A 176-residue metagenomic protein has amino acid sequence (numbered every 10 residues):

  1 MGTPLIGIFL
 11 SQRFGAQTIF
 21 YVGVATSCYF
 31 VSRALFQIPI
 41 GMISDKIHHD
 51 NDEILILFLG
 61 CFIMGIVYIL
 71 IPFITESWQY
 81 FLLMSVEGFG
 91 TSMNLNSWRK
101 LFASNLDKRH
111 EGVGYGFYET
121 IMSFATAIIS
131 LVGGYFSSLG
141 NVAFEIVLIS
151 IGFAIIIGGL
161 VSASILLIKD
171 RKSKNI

Functional and structural regions predicted by a protein language model:
M1-F30: Helix-loop boundary and gating motifs at the non-cytosolic
I19-F20, K108-Y118: Loop-to-transmembrane helix entry/capping segments in MFS-fold secondary transporters and related SLC/MFSD carriers
V24-M42: Central cavity-lining transmembrane alpha-helices of secondary-active solute carriers, predominantly the Major
I38-N51, S137: Helix-to-loop junctions at the C-terminal end of transmembrane segments in multipass secondary transporters
E53-I69: Structural signature of the two symmetry-related core transmembrane helices
W78-N94: Hydrophobic core of transmembrane alpha-helices in multi-pass small-molecule transporters, especially MFS/SLC-type
M93-L106: Intracellular juxtamembrane helix-capping segments at the cytosolic ends of symmetry-related transmembrane helices
Y135-I155: A membrane-interface helix-boundary motif in multi-pass transporters
